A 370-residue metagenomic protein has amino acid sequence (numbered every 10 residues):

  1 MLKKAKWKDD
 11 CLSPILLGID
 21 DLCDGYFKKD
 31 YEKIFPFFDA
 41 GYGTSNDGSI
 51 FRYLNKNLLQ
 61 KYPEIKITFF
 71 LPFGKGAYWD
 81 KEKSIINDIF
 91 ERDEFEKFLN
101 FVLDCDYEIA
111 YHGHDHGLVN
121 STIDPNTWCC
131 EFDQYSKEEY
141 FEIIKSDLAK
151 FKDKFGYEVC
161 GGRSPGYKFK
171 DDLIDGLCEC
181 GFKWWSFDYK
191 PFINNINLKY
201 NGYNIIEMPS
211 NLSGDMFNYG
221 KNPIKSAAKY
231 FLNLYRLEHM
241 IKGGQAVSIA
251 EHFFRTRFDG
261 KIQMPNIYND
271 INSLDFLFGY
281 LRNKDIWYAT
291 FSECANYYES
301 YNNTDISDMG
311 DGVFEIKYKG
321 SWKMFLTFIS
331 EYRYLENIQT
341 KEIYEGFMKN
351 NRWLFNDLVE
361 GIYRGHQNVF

Functional and structural regions predicted by a protein language model:
M1-C105, Y157, R163: Active-site beta->alpha N-cap acidic-glycine motif
D20, H112, G162, L177 (+2 more regions): Conserved, mostly hydrophobic/aromatic
G25-T44, D124-Y135, G260-M264, N269-D275: A solvent-exposed, charged loop/short amphipathic helix patch at secondary-structure junctions
G43-R52, G74-E94, G117-S121, R163-D172 (+4 more regions): Acidic-and-aromatic substrate-binding clefts and catalytic sites of carbohydrate-active enzymes
Y62-K170, Y203, L212-G214, A246-F253 (+1 more regions): Metal-dependent polysaccharide deacetylase catalytic core of the NodB/CE4 family, i.e., the active-site-bearing domain
G176-N218, Y288, A295: His/Asp/Glu-enriched short active-site or ligand-binding loop at hydrolase and phosphoryl-transfer sites
N211-Y297: Catalytic grooves of carbohydrate-active enzymes
N302, I306-F370: C-terminal beta-sandwich/jelly-roll accessory domains of carbohydrate-active enzymes
